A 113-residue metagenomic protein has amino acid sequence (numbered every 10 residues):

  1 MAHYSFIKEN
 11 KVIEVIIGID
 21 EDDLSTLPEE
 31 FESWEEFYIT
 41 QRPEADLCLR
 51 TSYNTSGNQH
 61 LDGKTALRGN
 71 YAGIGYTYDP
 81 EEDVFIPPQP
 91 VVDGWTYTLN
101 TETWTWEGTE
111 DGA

Functional and structural regions predicted by a protein language model:
M1-A113: Interaction-interface detector
